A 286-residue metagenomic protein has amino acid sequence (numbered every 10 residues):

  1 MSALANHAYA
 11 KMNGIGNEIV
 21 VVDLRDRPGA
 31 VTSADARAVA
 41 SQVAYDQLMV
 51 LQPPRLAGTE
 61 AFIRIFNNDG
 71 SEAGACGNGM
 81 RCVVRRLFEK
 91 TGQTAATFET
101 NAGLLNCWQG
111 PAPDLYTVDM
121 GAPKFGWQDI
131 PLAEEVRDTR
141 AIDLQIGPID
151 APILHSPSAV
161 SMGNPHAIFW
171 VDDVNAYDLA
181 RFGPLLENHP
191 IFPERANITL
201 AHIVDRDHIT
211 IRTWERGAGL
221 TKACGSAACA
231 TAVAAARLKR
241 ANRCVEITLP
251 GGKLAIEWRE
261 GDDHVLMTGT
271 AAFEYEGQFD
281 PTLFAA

Functional and structural regions predicted by a protein language model:
M1-P113, A151, A167-A286: A glycine-rich beta-to-alpha transition motif near the start of alpha/beta enzyme domains, typified by
A73, Q128-L132, L144, W170: Flexible, glycine/proline-enriched loop segments at strand-loop-helix junctions that form or flank small-ligand binding
V118: Phosphate/adenylate-binding glycine loop and adjacent helical scaffold
G121-G126: Ligand-binding beta-strand-loop-alpha-helix segment within the catalytic cores of soluble metabolic enzymes
W127-D138, E276-P281: Extended Gly/Ser/Thr-rich low-complexity repeat segments, especially those forming or decorating extracellular
A133-D143, G183-F192: Short, conserved active-site entrance elements at the starts or edges of catalytic domains
R140-A176: Internal active-site segments that recognize and position negatively charged phosphoryl groups and nucleotide moieties
